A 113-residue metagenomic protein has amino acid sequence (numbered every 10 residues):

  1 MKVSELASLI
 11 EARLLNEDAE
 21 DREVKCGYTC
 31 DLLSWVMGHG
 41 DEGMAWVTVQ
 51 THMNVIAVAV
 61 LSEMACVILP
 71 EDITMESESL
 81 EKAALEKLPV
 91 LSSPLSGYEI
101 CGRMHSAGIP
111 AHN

Functional and structural regions predicted by a protein language model:
K2-V3, S96: Short, structural beta-strand-to-alpha-helix junction motif
E5-G27: An N-cap/entry alpha-helix motif that binds or orients negatively charged groups
D21-V24, D31-A45, V49-N113: Feature captures the catalytic cores and cofactor-binding loops of soluble hydro-lyases/lyases that act on carboxylate
